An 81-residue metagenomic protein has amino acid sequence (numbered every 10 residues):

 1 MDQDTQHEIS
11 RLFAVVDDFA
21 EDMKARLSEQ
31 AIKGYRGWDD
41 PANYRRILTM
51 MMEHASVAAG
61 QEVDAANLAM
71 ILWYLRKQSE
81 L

Functional and structural regions predicted by a protein language model:
M1-L81: Flexible "arm" and connector segments at domain edges
